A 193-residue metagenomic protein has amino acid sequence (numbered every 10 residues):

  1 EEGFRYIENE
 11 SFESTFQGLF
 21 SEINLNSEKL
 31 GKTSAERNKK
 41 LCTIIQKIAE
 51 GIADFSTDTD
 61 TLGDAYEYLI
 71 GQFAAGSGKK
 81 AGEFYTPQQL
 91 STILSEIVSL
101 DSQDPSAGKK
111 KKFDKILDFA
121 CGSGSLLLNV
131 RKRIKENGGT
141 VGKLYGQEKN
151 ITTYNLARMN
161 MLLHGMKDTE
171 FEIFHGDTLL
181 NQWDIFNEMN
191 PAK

Functional and structural regions predicted by a protein language model:
E1-Q103, T169-T178: Non-catalytic, mostly N-terminal accessory regions of nucleic-acid modification and defense proteins
E83-P191: Conserved S-adenosyl-L-methionine
